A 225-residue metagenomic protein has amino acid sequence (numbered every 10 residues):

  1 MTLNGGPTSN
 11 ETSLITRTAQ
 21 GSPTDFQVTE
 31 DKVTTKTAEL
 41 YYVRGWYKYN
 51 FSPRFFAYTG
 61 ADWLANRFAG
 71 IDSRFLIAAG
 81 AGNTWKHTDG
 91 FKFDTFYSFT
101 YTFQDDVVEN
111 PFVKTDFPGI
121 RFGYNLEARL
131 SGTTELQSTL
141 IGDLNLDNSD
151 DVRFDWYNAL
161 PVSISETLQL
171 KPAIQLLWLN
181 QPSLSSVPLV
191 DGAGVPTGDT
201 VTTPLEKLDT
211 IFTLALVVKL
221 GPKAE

Functional and structural regions predicted by a protein language model:
M1-L3, R54-A57, T88-F93, A128-L136 (+2 more regions): Repeated loop/turn-to-beta-strand initiation elements of outer-membrane beta-barrel proteins
M1-P7, T59-W63, A79, T95-Y101 (+3 more regions): Transmembrane beta-barrel strands of outer-membrane/channel proteins
T12-Q20, G70-L76, D106-V113, S149-D155 (+1 more regions): Outer-membrane beta-barrel translocator domains and adjoining extracellular loop/strand segments of Gram-negative
E30-K36, N66-D72, T84-T88, D106-K114 (+2 more regions): Outer-membrane beta-barrel domain signature
T37-Y41, S73-I77, F91, K114-I120 (+2 more regions): Residues that define the transmembrane beta-barrel architecture of outer-membrane proteins
G45-Y49, A79-N83, Y97-F99, F122-A128 (+4 more regions): Residues on the lipid-exposed face of transmembrane beta-strands in outer-membrane beta-barrel proteins
G90-N145: Detector for outer-membrane/organellar transmembrane beta-barrel domains, recognizing the amphipathic beta-strand
L160, E206-E225: Outer-membrane beta-barrel "beta-signal"
